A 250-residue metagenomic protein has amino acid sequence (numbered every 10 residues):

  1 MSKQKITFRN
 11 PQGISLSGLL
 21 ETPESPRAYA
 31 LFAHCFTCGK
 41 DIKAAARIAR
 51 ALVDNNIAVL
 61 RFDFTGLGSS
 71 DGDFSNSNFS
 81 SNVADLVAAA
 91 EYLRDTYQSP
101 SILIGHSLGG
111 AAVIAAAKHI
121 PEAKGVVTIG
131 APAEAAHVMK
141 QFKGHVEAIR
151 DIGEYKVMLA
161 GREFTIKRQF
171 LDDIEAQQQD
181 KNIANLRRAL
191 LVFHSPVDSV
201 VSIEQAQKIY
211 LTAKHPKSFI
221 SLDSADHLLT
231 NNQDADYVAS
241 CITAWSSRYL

Functional and structural regions predicted by a protein language model:
M1-S25: N-terminal cap/lid segment of alpha/beta-hydrolase-fold proteins
L16, A111, A116-S221, D226-L250: The alpha/beta-hydrolase serine catalytic core
R27-C35: Short beta-strand element of the alpha/beta-hydrolase
F36-A49, E204: The serine-hydrolase catalytic nucleophile loop
T37, F64-S69, A133, D226: Alpha/beta-hydrolase active-site loop signature
K40-D41, L67-Q98: Catalytic nucleophile-loop/oxyanion-hole region of alpha/beta-hydrolase and closely related hydrolase-like folds
A49-D71: Conserved alpha/beta-hydrolase
T96-S107: Alpha/beta-hydrolase fold nucleophile elbow
